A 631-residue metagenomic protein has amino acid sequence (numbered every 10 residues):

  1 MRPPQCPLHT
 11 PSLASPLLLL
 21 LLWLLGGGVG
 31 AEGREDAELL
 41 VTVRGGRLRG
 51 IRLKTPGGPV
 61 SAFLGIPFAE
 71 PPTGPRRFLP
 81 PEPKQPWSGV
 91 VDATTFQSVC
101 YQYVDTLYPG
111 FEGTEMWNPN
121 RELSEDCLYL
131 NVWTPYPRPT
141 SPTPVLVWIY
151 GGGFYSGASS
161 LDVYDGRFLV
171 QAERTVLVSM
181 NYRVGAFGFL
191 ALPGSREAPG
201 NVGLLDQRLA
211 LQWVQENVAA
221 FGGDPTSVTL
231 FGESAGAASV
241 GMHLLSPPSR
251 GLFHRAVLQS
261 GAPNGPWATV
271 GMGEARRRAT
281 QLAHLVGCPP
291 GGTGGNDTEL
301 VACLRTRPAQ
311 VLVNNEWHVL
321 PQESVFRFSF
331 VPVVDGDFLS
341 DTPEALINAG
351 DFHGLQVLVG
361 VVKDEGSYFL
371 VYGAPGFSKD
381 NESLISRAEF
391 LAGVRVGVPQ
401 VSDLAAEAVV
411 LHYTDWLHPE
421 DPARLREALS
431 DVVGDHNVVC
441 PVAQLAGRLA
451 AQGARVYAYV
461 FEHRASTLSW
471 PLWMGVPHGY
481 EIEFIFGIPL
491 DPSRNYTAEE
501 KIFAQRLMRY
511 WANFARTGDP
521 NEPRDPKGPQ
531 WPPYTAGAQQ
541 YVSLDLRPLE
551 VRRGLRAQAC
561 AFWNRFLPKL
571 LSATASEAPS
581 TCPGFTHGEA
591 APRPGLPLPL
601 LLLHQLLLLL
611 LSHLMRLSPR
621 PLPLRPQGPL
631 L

Functional and structural regions predicted by a protein language model:
R2-L204, P225, F326, R387 (+8 more regions): Non-catalytic accessory segments of hydrolases
P3, A573-L601, L614-L630: C-terminal GPI-anchoring signal of eukaryotic secretory precursors
P3-G27, F111-D297, T306, S340-Y372 (+2 more regions): Serine-hydrolase-like catalytic core of hydrolytic proteins
P16-L22, L598-S612: Compositionally biased low-complexity segments, especially N-terminal hydrophobic helices that form the hydrophobic
R183-A186, F231-A237, V460-L468, P526-T535: Short, solvent-exposed turn/loop segments enriched in Gly/Ser/Thr/Pro and often Arg
Q207-L211, Q215, V438-A443, M508 (+1 more regions): Short, hydrophobic/amphipathic alpha-helical packing segments that form internal helix faces or helix-helix interfaces
P263-N264, C303-K501, Y510, T517: Substrate-gating cap/lid region and adjacent catalytic-acid/histidine neighborhood within extracellular/lumenal
N315, R455-V456, N521-P526, P621-L624: Short, flexible/disordered secondary-structure transition segments
